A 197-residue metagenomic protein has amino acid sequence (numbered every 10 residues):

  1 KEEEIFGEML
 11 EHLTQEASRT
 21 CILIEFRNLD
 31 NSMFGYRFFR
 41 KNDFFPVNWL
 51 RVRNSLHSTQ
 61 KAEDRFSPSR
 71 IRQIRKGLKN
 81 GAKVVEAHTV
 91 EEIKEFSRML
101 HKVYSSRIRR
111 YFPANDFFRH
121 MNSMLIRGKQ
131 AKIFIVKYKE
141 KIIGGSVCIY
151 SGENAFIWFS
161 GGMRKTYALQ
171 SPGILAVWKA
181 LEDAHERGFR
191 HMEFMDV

Functional and structural regions predicted by a protein language model:
K1-P46, G152-V197: Acyl-donor binding region in acyl/amide transferases
N28-L169: A conserved beta-strand-loop-helix scaffold within acyl/acetyltransferase catalytic domains
